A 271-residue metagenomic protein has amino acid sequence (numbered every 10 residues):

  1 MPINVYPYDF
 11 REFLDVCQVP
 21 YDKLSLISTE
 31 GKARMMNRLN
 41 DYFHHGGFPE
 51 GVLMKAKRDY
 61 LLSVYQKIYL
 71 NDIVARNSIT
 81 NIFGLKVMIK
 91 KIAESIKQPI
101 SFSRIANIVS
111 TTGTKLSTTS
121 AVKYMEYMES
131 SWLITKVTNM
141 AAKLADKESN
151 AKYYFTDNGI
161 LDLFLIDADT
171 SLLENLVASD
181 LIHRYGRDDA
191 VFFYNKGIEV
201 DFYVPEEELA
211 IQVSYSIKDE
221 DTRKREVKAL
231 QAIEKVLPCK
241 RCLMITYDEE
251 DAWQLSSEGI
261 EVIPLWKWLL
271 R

Functional and structural regions predicted by a protein language model:
M1-R11: A short helix-turn-beta junction within AAA+ P-loop NTPase domains corresponding to the substrate/partner-engaging
V16-S25, K67-I68: Conserved AAA+ ATPase "sensor/coupling" helix adjacent to the nucleotide-binding pocket
S25-Y65: Amphipathic alpha-helical "lid/sensor" segments that cap RecA-like P-loop NTPase cores
V52-A210, Y215: Accessory nucleic acid-recognition modules appended to NTPase machines
F192-Y194, K240-T246: Short, hydrophobic beta-strand segments that form beta-sheet elements in well-ordered domains
Q212-D219, R223-E226: Terminal-proximal interaction/regulatory segments of ATP-powered molecular machines
R223-V236: Short, charged, amphipathic alpha-helix that recurs within catalytic cores of restriction-modification and other
D248-R271: Domain-level recognition of nuclease-like catalytic cores that cleave nucleotide substrates
